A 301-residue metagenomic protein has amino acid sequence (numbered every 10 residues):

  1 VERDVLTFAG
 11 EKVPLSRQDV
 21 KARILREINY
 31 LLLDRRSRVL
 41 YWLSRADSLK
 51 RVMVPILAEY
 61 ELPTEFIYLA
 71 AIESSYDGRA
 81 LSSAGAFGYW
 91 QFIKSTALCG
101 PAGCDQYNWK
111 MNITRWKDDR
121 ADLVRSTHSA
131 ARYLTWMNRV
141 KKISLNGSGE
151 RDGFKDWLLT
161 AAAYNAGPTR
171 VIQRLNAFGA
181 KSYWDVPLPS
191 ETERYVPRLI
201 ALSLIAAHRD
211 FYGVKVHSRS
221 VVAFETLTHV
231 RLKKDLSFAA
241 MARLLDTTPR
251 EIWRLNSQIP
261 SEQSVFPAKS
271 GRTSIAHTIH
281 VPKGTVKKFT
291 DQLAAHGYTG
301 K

Functional and structural regions predicted by a protein language model:
V1-E61: An acidic, Gly/Ser/Thr/Pro-rich helix-cap/linker signature
E27-V39, Y76-L81, Q91-R125, T135-K155 (+1 more regions): Substrate-binding clefts and substrate-entry loops adjacent to catalytic sites of polymer-processing enzymes acting on
R35, V39-K50, E59-L62, S82-W90 (+6 more regions): Solvent-exposed, acidic/flexible segments
E61-Y68, R139-A162, F211-K215: Surface-exposed patches in mature extracellular/periplasmic domains of secreted proteins
L62-R79, A130, L158-G167, I252-N256: Short, functionally critical alpha-helical segments immediately adjacent to catalytic or ligand/cofactor-binding
S190-Y212: Catalytic cores of secreted or luminal carbohydrate-active enzymes
H217-P249, K301: Primarily a LysM-type cell-wall glycan-binding module
R254-G300: Extracellular LysM carbohydrate-binding repeats and other cell-envelope/extracellular binding modules
